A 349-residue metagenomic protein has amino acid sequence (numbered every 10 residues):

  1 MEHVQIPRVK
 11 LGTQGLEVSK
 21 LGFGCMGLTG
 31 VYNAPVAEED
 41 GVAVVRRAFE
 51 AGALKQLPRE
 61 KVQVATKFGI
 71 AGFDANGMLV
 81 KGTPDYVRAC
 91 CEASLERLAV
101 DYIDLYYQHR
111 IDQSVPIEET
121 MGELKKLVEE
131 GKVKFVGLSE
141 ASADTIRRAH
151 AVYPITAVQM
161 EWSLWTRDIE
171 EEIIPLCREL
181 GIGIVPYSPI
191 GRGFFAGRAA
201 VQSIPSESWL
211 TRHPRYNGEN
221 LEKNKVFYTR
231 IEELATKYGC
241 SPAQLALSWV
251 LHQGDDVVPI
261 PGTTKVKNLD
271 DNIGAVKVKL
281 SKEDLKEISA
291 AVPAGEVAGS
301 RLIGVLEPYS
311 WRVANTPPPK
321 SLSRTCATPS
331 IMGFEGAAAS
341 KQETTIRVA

Functional and structural regions predicted by a protein language model:
M1-Q63, D101, C326-A349: N-terminal binding-site loop/beta-alpha segment at the start of enzyme catalytic domains that lines or forms
L11, F23, G41, V64 (+11 more regions): Conserved, mostly hydrophobic/aromatic
V18-G22, K55, K61-A65, Y102-L105 (+4 more regions): Structural preference for beta-strand elements that scaffold enzyme active sites
G27-Y32, A71-G77, N268: A short acidic, helix-capping loop that chelates divalent metal ions and anchors anionic groups
F68-I70, S142, W162-D168, S188-F195 (+2 more regions): Glycine-rich beta-alpha junction loops
A71-E172, I331-E335: Glycine/proline-rich, positively charged, aromatic-decorated active-site loop/lid region on the catalytic face
V128, P189, L210, E219-K277 (+3 more regions): Conserved short secondary-structure transition element at the edge of the structured enzyme core that lines
I169-E207, S241: Aromatic-lined glycan-binding groove of carbohydrate-active enzymes
